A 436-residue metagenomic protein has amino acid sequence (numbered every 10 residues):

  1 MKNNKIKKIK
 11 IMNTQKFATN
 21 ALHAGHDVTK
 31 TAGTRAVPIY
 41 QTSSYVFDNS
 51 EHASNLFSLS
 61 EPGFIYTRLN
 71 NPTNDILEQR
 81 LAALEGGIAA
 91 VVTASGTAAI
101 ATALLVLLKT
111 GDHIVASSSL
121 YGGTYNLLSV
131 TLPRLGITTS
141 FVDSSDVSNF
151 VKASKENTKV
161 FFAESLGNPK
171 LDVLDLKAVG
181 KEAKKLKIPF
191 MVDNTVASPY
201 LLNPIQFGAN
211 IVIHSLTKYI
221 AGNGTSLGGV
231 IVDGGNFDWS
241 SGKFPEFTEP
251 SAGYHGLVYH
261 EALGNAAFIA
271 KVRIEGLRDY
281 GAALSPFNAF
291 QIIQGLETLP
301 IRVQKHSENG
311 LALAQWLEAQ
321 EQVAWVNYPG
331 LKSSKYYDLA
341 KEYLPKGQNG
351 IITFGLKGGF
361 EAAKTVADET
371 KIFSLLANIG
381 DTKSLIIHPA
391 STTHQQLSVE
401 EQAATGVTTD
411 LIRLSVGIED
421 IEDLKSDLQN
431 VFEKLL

Functional and structural regions predicted by a protein language model:
K2-I11: Short, Lys/Arg-enriched N-terminal segments with co-localized hydrophobic residues within the first ~10-30 amino acids
K10, S129, T138, R302 (+1 more regions): PLP-dependent enzyme catalytic core of the Aspartate aminotransferase-like
N13-N71, Q79-R80: N-terminal "arm"/small-domain region of PLP-dependent enzymes with the aminotransferase-like
A21-K30, A90-A319: Conserved PLP-enzyme active-site core in the AAT-like
V46-S50, D238-W239, L299, G359-A362 (+2 more regions): Short, acidic Gly/Pro/Ser/Thr-rich loop/turn segments
N49-A101, G123-T131: Conserved N-terminal alpha-helix of the aminotransferase class I/II PLP-enzyme fold
P62, I88, N288, I292 (+3 more regions): Short amphipathic alpha-helical segments
L311, Q315-E318, Q322-I412, V416: Conserved C-terminal alpha-helix-loop-beta "cap" of PLP-dependent enzymes that closes/shapes the active-site mouth
